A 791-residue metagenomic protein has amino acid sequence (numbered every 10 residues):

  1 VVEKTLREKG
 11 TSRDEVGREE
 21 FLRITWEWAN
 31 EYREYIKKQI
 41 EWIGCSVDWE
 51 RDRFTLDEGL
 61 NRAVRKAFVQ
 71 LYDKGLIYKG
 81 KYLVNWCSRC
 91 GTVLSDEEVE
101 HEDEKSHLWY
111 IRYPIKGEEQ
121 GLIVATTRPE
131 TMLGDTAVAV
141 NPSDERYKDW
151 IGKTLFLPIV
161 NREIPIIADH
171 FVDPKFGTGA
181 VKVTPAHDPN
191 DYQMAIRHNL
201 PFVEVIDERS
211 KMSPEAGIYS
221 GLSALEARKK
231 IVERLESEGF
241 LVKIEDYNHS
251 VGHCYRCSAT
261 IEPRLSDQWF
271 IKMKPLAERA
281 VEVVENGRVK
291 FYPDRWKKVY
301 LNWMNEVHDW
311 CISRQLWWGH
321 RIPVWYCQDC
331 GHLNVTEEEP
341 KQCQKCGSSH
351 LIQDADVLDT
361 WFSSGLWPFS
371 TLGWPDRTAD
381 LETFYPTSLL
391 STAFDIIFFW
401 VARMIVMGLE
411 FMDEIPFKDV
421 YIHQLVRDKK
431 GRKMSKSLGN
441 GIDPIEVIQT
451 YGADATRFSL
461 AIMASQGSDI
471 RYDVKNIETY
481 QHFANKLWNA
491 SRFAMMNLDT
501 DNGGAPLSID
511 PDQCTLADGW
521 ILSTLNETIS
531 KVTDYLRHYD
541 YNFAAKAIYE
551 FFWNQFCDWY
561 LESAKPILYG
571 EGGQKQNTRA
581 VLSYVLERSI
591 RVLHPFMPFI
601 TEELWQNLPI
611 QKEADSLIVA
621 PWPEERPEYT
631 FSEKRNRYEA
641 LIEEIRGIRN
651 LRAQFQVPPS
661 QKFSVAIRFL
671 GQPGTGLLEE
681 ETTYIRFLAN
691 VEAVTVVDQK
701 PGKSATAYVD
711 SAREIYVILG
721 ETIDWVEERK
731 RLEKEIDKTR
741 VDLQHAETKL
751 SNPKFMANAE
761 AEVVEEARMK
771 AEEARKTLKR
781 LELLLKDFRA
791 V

Functional and structural regions predicted by a protein language model:
V1-S143, I167, T184-R197, P201-A216 (+10 more regions): N-terminal, positively charged nucleic-acid-binding surface of large information/translation enzymes
E8-R23, K290-F291, I445, Q466-E478: Short, polar/flexible loop-turn hinges at active-site or ligand-entry regions and domain interfaces
K9-T11, K37-G44, E163-V172, E204-D207 (+7 more regions): Active-site-adjacent bridging/hinge elements
L60-A63, G121-E236, P293-V324, D329 (+6 more regions): Structured ligand/cofactor/substrate-binding pocket environments in proteins
I77, L241, V289, Y541 (+1 more regions): Conserved hydrophobic residue
C90, V160, C257, Q328-C330 (+1 more regions): Short Cys/His-rich metal-coordination motifs, predominantly Zn2+-binding knuckles/fingers
W109-K116, K153-P158, G252-Y255, W325 (+1 more regions): Short acidic-hydrophobic surface loop/beta-edge motif
Y110, N302-F362, L366, E410-A453 (+2 more regions): Feature 926 captures the class I aminoacyl-tRNA synthetase adenylation module centered on the KMSKS loop
